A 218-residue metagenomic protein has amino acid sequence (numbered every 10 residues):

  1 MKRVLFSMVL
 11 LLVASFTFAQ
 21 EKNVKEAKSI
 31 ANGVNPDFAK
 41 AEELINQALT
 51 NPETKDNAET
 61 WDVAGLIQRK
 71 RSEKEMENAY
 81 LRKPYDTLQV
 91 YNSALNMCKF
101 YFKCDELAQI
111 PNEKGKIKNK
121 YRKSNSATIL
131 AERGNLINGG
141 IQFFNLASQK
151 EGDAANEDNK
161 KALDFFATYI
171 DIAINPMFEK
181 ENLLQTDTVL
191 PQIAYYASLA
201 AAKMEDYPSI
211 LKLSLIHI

Functional and structural regions predicted by a protein language model:
M1-S29: Bacterial Sec-dependent N-terminal signal peptides
A19-N23, A131-G139, T186-Y196: Generic helix N-cap/helix-start motif at coil->alpha-helix transitions
N32-A154: Post-signal peptide N-terminal segment of secreted/secretory-pathway proteins
A58-V63, K180-Y196: Alpha-solenoid helical repeat scaffolds
A197-A201: TPR/Sel1-like alpha-solenoid repeat signature
I216-I218: Conserved small/polar residues in nucleotide/adenosyl-binding loops
